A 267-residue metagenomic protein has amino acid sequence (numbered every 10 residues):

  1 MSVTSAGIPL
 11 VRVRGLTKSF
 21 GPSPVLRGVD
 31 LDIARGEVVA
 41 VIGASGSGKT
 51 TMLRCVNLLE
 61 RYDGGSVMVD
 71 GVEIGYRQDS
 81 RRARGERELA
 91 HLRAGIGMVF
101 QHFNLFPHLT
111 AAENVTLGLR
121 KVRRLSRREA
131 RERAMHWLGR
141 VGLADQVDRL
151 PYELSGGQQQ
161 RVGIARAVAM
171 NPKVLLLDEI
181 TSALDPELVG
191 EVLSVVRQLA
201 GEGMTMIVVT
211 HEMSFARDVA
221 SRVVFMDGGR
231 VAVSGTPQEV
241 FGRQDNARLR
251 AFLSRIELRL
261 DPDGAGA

Functional and structural regions predicted by a protein language model:
G65-Q78: Conserved ABC transporter NBD signature motif
L109-L117: Short coil-to-helix segment of the ABC ATPase nucleotide-binding domain corresponding to the Q-loop/switch region
L150-L154, Q158: Conserved ABC ATPase signature
A169-K173: A short, proline-enriched helix->beta-strand linker immediately N-terminal to the Walker B motif in ABC-type P-loop
L175-D178: Catalytic Walker B motif of ABC-type/P-loop ATPase nucleotide-binding domains
S234-G235: ABC ATPase "signature
